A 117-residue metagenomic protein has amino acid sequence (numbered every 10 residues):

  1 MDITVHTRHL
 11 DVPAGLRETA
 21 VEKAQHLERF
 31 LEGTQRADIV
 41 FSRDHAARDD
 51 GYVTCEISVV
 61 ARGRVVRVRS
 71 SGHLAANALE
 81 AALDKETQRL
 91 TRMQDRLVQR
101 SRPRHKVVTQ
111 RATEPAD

Functional and structural regions predicted by a protein language model:
M1-D117: N-terminal, polar/charged subdomain of small-to-medium soluble alpha/beta proteins
